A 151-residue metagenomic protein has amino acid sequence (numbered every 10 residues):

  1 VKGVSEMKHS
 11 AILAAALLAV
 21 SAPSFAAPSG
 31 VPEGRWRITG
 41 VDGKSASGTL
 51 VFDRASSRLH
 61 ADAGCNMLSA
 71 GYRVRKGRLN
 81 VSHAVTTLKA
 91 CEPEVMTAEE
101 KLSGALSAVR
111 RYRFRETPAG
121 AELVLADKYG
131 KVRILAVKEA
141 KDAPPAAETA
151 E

Functional and structural regions predicted by a protein language model:
V1-E6: Short, Lys/Arg-enriched N-terminal segments with co-localized hydrophobic residues within the first ~10-30 amino acids
K8-A14: Sec-dependent signal peptide recognition, specifically the positively charged N-region followed immediately by
A11, P23-E151: Lipid interaction determinants
A14-S21: Bacterial N-terminal signal peptides
